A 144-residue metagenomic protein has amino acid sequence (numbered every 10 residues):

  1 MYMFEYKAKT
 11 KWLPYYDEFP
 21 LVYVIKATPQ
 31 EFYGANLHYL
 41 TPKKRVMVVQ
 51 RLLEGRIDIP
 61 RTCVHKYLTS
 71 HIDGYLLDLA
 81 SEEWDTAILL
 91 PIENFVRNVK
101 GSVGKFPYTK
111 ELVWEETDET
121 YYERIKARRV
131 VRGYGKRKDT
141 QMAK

Functional and structural regions predicted by a protein language model:
M1-L13: Short coil-to-beta transition motif at edge beta-strands of beta-rich domains
Y2-F4, L21, E31, L37 (+3 more regions): Intrinsically disordered, low-complexity segments enriched in small/polar residues
W12-R51: Basic/aromatic-rich interaction segments and small domains that mediate binding to polyanionic partners
L40-K144: Intrinsically disordered, low-complexity, charged/polar segments
